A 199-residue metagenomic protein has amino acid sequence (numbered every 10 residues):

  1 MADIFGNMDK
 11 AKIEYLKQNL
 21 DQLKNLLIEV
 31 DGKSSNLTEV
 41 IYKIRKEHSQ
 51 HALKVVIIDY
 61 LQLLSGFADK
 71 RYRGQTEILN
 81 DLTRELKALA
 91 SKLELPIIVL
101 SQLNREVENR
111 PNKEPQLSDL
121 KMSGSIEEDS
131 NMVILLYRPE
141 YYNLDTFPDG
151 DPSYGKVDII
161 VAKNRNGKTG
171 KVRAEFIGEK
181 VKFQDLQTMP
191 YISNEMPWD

Functional and structural regions predicted by a protein language model:
M1-A52, G66, V172, S193: Cytosolic-facing regulatory segments adjacent to core modules
M1-D3, V55, Y60-S65, D129-N131 (+1 more regions): Walker A/P-loop NTP-binding active-site region of P-loop NTPases, recognizing the glycine-rich GxxxxGKT/S
M1-M8, I28-S34, F67-N80, V107-S118: Flexible beta-alpha connector loops of hexameric P-loop NTPases
A11-Y15, N19, S65, R73 (+4 more regions): Amphipathic, alpha-helical segments enriched in basic
V30-D31, I98, I134: Hydrophobic/aromatic beta-strand patches that form the interior of the parallel beta-sheet core in alpha/beta enzyme
T38-L53, K70, E85-L93, E106-D199: C-terminal regions of RecA-like/P-loop NTPase motor modules
L53-V99: Helical hairpin unit composed of two closely spaced alpha helices linked by a short loop
L61, Q102-L103, R138-P139: Short, ordered loop/turn segments at secondary-structure junctions
